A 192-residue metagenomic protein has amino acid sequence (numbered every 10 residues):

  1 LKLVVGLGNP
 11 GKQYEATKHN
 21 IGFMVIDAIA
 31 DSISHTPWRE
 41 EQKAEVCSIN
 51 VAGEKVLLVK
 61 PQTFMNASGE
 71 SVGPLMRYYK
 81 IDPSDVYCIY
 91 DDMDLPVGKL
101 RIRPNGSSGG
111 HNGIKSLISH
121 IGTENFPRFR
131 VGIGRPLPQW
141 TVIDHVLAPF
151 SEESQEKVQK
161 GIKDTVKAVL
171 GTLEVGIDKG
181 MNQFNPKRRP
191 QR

Functional and structural regions predicted by a protein language model:
K2-N105, K115-F129, P136-T141, E156-R192: Nucleotide and nucleotide-moiety/phosphate-recognizing core
S108: Conserved TIR/SEFIR loop-to-helix hotspot centered on a Trp-containing motif with a nearby acidic residue
